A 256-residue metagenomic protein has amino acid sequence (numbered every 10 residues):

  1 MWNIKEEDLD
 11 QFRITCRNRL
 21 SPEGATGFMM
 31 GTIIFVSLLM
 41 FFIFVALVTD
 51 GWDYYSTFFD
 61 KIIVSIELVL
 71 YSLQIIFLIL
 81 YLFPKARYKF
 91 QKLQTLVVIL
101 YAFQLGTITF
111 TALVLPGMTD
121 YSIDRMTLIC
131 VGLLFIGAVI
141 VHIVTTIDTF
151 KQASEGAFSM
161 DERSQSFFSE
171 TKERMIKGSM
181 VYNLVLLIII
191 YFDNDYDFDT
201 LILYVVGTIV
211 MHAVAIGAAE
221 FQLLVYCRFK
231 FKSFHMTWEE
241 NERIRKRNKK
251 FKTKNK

Functional and structural regions predicted by a protein language model:
M1-G31, F229-K256: N-terminal juxtamembrane cytosolic/stromal segments of multi-pass membrane proteins
W2-N3, L68-Y81, A138-F158: Membrane-water interface of transmembrane alpha-helices
L39-V45, L105-T127, S179-L203: Alpha-helical transmembrane segments and their membrane-interface junctions in multi-pass membrane proteins
Y54-E67, S122-V144, G207-H212: Alpha-helical transmembrane segments
I66-Q104, F158-E170, R174, C227: Cytosolic-side membrane-entry/anchor segment at the start of a transmembrane helix
F77, T95-Y121, K252-N255: C-terminal halves and exits of single transmembrane alpha-helices
F150-T171, K232-R247: Juxtamembrane inter-helical linkers in multi-pass membrane proteins
R174-K256: C-terminal transmembrane-bundle signature of multipass membrane proteins, characterized by strong activation on
